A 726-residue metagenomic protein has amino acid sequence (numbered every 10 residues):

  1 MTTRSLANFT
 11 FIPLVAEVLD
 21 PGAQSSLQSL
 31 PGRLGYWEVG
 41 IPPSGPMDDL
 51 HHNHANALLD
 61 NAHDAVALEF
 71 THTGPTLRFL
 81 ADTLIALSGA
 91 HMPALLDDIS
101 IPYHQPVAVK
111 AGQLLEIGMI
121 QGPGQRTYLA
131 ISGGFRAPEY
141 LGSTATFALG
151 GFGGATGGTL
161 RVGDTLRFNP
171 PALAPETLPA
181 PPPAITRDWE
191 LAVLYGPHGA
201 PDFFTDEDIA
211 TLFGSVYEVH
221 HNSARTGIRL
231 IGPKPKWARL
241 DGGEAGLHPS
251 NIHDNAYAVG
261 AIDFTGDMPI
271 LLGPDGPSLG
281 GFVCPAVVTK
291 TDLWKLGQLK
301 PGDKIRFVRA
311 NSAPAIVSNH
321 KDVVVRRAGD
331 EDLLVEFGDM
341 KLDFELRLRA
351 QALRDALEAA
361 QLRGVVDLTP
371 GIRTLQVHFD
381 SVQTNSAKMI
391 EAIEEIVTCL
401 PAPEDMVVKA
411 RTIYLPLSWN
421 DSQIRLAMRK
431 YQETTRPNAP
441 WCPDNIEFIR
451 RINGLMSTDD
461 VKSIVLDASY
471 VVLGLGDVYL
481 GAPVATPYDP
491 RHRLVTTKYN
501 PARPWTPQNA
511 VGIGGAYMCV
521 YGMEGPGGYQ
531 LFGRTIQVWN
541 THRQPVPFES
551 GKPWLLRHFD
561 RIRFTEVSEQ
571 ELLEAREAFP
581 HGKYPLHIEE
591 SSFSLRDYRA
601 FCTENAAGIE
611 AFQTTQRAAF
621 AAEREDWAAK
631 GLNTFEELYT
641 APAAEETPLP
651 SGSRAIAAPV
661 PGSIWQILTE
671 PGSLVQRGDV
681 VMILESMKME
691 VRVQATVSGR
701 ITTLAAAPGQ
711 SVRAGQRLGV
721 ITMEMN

Functional and structural regions predicted by a protein language model:
M1-E646, A714: Conserved "landmark" site that anchors the functional core of diverse proteins
L166-R167, G302, S673-V693, R713-N726: Short hydrophobic beta/alpha edge segments that flank linear recognition/processing sites
L240, L271-G273, G280-V283, W665-Q666 (+4 more regions): Extended hydrophobic-aromatic, low-complexity segments
D292, G297, F548-E549, Q666-L674 (+2 more regions): Short histidine-centered loop motifs in beta-beta connectors
D330-D332, I372-T374, S653, I664 (+1 more regions): Short, solvent-exposed beta-strand edge segments and adjacent coil->beta transition regions
T640-V680, R692, S698: Acidic, low-complexity mobile loops and tails
